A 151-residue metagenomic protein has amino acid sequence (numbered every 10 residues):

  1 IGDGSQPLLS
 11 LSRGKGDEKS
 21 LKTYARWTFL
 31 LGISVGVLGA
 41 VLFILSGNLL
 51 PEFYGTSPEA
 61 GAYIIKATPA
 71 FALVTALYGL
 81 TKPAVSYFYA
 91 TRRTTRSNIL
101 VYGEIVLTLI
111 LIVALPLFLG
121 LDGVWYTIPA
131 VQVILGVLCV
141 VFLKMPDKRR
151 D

Functional and structural regions predicted by a protein language model:
I1-G4, A40, A76-P83, Y102-I110 (+1 more regions): Hydrophobic alpha-helical transmembrane bundles that constitute the permease/transmembrane domains of multi-pass
I1-V41, L45, Y78-R92, R96: Small-residue-rich hydrophobic transmembrane alpha-helices
L9, L50-P51, F88, L115 (+1 more regions): Hydrophobic alpha-helical interface/terminus motif in multipass membrane transporters
T23-S34, I65-L73, T95-Y102, Y126-P129: Internal alpha-helical transmembrane segments of multi-pass membrane proteins, especially GPCRs
L38-G61, I65: Short membrane-interface helical motifs at transmembrane helix boundaries in multi-pass membrane transporters
L42, Q132-D151: Multi-pass alpha-helical transporter architecture, strongest for 12-TM Major Facilitator/SLC carriers used
G47, A62, T95, I105-V137 (+1 more regions): Membrane-interface helix-loop junctions in multi-pass transport and translocation proteins
P58-A84, L109-I110: Alpha-helical transmembrane segments of multi-pass membrane proteins
